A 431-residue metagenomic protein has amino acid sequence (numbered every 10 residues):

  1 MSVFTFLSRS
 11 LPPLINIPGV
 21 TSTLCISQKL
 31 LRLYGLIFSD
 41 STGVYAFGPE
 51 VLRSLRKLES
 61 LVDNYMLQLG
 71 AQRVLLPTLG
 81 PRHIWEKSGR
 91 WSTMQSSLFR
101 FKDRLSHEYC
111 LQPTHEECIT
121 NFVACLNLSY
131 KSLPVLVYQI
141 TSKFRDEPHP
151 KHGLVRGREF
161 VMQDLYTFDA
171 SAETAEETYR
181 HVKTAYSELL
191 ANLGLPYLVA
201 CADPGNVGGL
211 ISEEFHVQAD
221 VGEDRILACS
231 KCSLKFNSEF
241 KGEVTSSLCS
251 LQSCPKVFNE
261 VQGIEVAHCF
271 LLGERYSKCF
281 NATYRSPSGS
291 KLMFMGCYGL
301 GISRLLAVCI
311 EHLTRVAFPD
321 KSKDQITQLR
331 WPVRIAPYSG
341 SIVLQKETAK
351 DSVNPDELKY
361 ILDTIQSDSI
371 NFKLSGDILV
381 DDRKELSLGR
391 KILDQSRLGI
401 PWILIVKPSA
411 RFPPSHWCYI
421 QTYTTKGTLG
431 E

Functional and structural regions predicted by a protein language model:
M1-E431: NTP/phosphate- and nucleic-acid-binding module
